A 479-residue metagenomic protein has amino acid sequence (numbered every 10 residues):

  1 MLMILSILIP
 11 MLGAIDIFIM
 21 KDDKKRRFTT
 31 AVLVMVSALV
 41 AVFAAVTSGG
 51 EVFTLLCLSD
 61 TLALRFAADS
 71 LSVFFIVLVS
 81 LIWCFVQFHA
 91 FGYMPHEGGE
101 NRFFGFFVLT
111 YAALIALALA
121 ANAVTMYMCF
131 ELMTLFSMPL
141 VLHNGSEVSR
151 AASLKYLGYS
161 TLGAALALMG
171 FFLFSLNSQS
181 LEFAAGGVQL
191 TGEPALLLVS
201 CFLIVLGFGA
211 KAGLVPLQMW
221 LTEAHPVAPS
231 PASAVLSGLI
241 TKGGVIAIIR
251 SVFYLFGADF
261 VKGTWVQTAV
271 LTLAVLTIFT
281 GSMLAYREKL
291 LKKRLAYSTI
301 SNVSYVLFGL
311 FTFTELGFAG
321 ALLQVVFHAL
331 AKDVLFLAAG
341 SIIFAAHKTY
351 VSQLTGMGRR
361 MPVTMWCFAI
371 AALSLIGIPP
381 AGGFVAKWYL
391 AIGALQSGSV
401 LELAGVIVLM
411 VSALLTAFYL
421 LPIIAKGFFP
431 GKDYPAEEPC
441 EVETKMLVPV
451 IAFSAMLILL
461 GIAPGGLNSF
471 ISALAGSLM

Functional and structural regions predicted by a protein language model:
M1-L5, L12-G105, A185, I471-S477: Transmembrane helix-loop-helix hairpins at membrane boundaries of multipass inner-membrane proteins
S6-I7, I17, A212, K445-M446 (+1 more regions): Hydrophobic alpha-helical transmembrane segments of integral membrane proteins, especially lipid-exposed positions
K24-M35, A151-T161, M361-M365, E443-A452: Alpha-helical transmembrane segments and their helix-start/interface "positive-inside/aromatic belt" motifs in integral
V32-A44, S160-M169, F368-I376, A452-G465: Hydrophobic alpha-helical membrane-insertion segments
A45-V52, S175-L181, G466: Helix-to-loop transition at the C-terminal end of transmembrane segments
F85-P95, Y111-M126, F136-W388, I392-K426: Hydrophobic transmembrane alpha-helices and their helix-loop junctions in integral membrane proteins
E131: Short phosphate-coordinating micro-motif centered on Lys-Gly-acidic
A228, R359-T364, A413, L420-M479: Cytoplasmic/organellar membrane-interface segments at the starts of transmembrane helices in multi-pass inner-membrane
